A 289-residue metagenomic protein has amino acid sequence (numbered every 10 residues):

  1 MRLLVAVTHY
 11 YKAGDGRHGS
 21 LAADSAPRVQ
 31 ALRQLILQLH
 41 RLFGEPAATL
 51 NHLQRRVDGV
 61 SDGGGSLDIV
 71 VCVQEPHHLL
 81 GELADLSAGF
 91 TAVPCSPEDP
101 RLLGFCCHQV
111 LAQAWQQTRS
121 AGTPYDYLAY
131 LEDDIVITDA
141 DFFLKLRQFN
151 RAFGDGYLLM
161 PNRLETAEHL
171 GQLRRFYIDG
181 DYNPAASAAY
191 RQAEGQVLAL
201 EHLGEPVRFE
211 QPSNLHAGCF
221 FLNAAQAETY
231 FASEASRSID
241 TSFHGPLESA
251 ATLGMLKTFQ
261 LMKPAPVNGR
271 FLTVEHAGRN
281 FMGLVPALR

Functional and structural regions predicted by a protein language model:
M1-G65: N-proximal low-complexity "stem/linker" segments adjacent to membrane-targeting elements
L4-D15, Q74, C95, E132 (+2 more regions): Short loop/turn segments at strand-loop or loop-helix junctions that form parts of catalytic or ligand-binding pockets
D24-I36, S96-H108, T138-D139, H244-E248: Phosphate/oxyanion-binding active-site loops and adjacent basic polyanion-contact surfaces
G63-G65, C72-Y127: Active-site-proximal specificity loops/subdomain of glycosyltransferases
I69-V71, L159: Hydrophobic/aromatic residues located in beta-strands of well-ordered beta-sheets within soluble catalytic
C107, D139-S236: Conserved catalytic core of nucleotide-sugar-dependent glycosyltransferases
P124-V136: Short beta-strand-to-loop acidic/aromatic patch adjacent to the donor-nucleotide binding site
L215-H216, L222-R289: C-terminal catalytic/acceptor-binding lobe
